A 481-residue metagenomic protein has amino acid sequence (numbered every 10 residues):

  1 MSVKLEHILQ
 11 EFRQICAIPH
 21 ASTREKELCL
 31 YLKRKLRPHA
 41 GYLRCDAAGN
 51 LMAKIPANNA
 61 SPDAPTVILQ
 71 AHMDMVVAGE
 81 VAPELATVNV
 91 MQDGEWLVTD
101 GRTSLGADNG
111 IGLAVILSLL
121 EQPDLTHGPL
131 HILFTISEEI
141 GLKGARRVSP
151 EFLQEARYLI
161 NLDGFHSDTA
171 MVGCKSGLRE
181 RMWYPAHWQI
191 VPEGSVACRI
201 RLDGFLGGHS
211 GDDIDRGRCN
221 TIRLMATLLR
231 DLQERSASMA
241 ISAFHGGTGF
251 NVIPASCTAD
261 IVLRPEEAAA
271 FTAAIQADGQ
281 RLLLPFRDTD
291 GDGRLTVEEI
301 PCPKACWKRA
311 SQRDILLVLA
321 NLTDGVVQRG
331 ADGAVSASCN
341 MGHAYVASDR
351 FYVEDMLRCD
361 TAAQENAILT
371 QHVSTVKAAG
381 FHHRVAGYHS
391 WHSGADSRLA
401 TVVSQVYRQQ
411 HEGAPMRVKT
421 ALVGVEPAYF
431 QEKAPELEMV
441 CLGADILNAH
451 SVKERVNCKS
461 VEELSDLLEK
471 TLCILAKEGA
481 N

Functional and structural regions predicted by a protein language model:
S2-W96: Acidic/His- and Gly-rich active-site-bordering loop/insert found across diverse amide/peptide-bond hydrolases
I8, S336-Y352, M356, H411-T471: Zn-dependent metallopeptidase/amidohydrolase metal-coordination segment
P62-I140, A145-R157, A197, Q312 (+4 more regions): Active-site metal-coordination/substrate-binding segment of hydrolases, especially metallo-dependent peptidases
M73-M75, L133-G141, G164-S167, L206 (+2 more regions): Acidic, glycine-rich active-site loops and adjacent beta-strand->loop/helix elements that engage anionic groups
D93-V98, E139-I140, A145-R146, P150-R358: Midchain, well-structured core segments that form catalytic/ion-binding scaffolds
E151-F152, G217-R235, L263-A268, D314-R329 (+5 more regions): His/Asp/Glu-rich mid-to-C-terminal helical/loop segments that flank catalytic regions of hydrolases
D213, N220-A243, S393-L437: Active-site-adjacent substrate-binding region of metalloamidase/peptidase-like peptide-processing proteins
A334-A421: Substrate-recognition/cap regions that form aromatic- and gly/pro-loop-enriched pockets for small-molecule ligands
